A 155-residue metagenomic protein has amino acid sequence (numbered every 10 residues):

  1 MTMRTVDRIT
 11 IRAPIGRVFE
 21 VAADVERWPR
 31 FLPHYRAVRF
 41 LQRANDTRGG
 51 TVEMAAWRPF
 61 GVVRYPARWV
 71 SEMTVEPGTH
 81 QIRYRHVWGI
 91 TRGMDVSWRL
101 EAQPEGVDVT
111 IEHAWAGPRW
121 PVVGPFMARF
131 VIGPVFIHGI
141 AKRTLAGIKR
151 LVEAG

Functional and structural regions predicted by a protein language model:
M1-G49: Hydrophobic ligand-binding cavity/cleft-lining segments
T2-T10, G49-T51, R68-V70, Q81 (+2 more regions): Intrinsic-disorder/low-complexity, polar/charged segments enriched in Ser/Thr/Lys/Arg/Asp/Glu/Gln
D7-I9, V38-F40, R68-V75, H86 (+2 more regions): Hydrophobic/aromatic beta-strand elements that line small-molecule binding cavities or substrate pockets in beta-rich
P14, N45-T47, G78, Q103-G106: Short strand-connecting beta-turns/loops that link adjacent beta-strands
P14-E20, F136, I140, T144: Short amphipathic alpha-helical segments
R17-A22, W28, M73, L100 (+2 more regions): Hydrophobic pocket/interface hotspot
F40-W88, K142-G155: Glycine-rich portal/gate segments that line the openings of hydrophobic small-molecule binding cavities
R85-H138, I148: Beta-strand/loop substructures that line and gate deep hydrophobic ligand-binding cavities in soluble
